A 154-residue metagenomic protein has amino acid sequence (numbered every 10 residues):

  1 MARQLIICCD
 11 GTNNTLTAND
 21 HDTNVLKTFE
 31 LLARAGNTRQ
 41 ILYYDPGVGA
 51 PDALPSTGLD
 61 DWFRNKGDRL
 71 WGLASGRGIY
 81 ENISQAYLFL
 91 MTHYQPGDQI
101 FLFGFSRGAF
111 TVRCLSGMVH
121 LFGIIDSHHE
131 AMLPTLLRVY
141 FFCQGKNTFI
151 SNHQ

Functional and structural regions predicted by a protein language model:
M1-Q154: Active-site- or binding-pocket-proximal scaffold segments within functional domains
